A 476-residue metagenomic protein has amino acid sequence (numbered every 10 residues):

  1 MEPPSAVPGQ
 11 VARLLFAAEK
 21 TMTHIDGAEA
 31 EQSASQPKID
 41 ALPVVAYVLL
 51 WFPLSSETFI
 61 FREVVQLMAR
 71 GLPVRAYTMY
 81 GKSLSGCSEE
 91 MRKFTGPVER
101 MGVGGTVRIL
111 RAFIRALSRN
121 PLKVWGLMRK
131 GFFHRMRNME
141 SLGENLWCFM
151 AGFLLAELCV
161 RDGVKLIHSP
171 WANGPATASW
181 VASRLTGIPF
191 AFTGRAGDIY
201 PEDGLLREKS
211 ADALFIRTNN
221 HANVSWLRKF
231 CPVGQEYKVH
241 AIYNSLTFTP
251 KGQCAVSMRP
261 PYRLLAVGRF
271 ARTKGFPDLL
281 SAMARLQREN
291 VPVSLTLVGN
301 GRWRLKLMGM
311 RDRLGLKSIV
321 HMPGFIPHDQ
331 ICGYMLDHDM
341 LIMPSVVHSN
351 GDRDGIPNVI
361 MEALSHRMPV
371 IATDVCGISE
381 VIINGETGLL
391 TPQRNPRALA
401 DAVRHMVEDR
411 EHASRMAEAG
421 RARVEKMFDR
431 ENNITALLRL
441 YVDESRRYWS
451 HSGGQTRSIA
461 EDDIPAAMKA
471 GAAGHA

Functional and structural regions predicted by a protein language model:
E2-V107, I188, N244, G453 (+1 more regions): N-terminal subdomain of nucleotide-sugar transferases
T58, Y262, A266-R285, R302-M308 (+2 more regions): A conserved mid-protein helix/loop that constitutes part of the nucleotide-sugar donor-binding site
T78, T193, I199, L206-K251: Donor nucleotide-sugar binding/catalytic pocket of nucleotide-sugar-dependent glycosyltransferases
K306-D329: Nucleotide-activated donor-binding/catalytic signature segment of Leloir-type glycosyltransferases, i.e., the conserved
L336-G351, M368: Acidic donor-binding loop of glycosyltransferase active sites
I360, S365, P369-A372, I382: Short hydrophobic beta-strand element within catalytic cores of glycosyltransferases and related nucleotide-activated
A372-L390: Short acidic/histidine- and often glycine-rich active-site loop of Leloir-type glycosyltransferases that engages
N384-G385, L389-P396, H405-E411: Conserved acidic donor-binding segment of nucleotide-sugar-dependent glycosyltransferases
